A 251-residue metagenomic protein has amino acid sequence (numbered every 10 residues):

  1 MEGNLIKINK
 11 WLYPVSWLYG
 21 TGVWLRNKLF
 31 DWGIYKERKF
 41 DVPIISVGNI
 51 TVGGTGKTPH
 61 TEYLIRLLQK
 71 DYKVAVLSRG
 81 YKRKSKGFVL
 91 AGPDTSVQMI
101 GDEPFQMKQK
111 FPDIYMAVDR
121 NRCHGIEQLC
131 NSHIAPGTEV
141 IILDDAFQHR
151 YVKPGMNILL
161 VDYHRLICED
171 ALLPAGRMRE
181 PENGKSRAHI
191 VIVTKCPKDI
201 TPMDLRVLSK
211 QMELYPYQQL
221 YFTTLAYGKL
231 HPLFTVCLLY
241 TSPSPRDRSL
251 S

Functional and structural regions predicted by a protein language model:
M1-F40: A transmembrane-helix-recognition feature enriched in membrane-embedded lipid enzymes and envelope glyco-/phospholipid
I34-K82, F88: Walker A (P-loop) phosphate-binding motif
G48, S78, V161, K195 (+2 more regions): Short beta-strand/turn micro-motifs composed of small residues that flank or help shape donor/cofactor-binding pockets
K73-V74, N157, L220: Hydrophobic anchor at the start of a short beta-strand that flanks the dinucleotide cofactor-binding loop
Y81, K86-K110, I114-M212: Phosphate/Mg2+-binding loops and adjacent switch elements in nucleotide/diphosphate-handling enzyme cores
N131, L233-L239: Short, surface-exposed amphipathic charged segments that create phosphate/polyanion-binding patches used for binding
L220-L230: Beta-strand-loop-alpha "switch" segments that mediate conformational coupling across diverse proteins
Y240-D247: Conserved small/polar residues in nucleotide/adenosyl-binding loops
